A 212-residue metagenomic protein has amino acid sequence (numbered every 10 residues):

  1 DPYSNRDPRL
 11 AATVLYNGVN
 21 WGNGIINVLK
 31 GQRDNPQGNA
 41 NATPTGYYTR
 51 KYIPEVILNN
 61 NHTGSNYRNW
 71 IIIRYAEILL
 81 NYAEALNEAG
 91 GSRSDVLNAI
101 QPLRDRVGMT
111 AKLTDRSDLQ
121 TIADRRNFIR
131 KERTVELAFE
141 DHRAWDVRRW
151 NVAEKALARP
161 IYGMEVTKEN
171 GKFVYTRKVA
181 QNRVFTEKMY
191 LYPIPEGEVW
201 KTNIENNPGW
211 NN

Functional and structural regions predicted by a protein language model:
D1-N212: Acidic/polar-rich alpha-helix caps and helix-coil junctions
